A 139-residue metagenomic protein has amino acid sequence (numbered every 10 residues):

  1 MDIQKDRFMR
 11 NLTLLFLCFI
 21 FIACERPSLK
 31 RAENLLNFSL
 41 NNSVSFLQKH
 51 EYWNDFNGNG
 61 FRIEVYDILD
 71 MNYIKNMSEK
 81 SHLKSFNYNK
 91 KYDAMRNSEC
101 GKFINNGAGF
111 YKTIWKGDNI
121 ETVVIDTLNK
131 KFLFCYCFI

Functional and structural regions predicted by a protein language model:
M1-I22: Sec-dependent bacterial lipoprotein signal peptides
F16-A23, N34-S39, A94-N97, I104-G107: N-terminal start-of-chain detector that recognizes signal peptides and the immediate post-cleavage beginning
C24-S81: N-terminal export/targeting and maturation segments
K80-I139: Extracytoplasmic electrostatic interaction patches
